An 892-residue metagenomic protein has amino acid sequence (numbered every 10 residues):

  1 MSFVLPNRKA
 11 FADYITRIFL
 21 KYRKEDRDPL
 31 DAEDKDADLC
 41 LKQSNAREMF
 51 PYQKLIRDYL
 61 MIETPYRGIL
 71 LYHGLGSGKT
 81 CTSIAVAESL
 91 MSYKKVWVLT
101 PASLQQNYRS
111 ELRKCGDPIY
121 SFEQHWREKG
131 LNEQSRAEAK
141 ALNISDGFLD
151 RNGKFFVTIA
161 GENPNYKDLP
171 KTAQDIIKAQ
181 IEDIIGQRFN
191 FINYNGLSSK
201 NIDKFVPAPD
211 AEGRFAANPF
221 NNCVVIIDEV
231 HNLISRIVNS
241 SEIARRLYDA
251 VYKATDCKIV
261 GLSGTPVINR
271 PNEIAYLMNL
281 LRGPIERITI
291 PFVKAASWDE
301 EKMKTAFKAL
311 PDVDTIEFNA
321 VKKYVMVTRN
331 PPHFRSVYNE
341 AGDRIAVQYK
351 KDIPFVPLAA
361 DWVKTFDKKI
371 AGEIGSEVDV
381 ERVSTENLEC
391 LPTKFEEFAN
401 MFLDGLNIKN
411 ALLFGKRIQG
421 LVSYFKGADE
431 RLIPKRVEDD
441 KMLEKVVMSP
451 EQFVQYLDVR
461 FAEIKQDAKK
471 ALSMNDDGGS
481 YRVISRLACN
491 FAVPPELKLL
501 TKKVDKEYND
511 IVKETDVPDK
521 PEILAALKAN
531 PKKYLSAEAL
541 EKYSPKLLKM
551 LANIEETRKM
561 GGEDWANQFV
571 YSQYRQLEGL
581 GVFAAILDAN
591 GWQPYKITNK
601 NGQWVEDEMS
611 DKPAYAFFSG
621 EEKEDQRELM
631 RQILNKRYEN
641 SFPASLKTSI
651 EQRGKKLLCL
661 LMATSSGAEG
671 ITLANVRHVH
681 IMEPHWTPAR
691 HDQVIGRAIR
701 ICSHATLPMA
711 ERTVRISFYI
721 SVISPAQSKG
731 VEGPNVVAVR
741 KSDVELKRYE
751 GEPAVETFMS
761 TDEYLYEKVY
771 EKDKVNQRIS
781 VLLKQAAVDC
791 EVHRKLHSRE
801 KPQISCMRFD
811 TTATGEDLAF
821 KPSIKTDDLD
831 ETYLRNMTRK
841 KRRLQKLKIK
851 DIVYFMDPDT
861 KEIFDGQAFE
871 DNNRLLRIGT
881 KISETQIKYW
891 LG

Functional and structural regions predicted by a protein language model:
M1-T672, E711-T832: Helicase motor interdomain insertion/brace
Y194, V676, Y719, D857 (+1 more regions): Structured beta-strand/turn binding interfaces of compact recognition modules in eukaryotic regulators
G213, R677, I695: Amphipathic helical hotspot of TIR/SEFIR-family domains
P271-I274, H685-H691: Conserved AAA+/SF3 P-loop NTPase catalytic/coupling segment centered on the Walker-B
Y276, T672-P684: A short beta-strand element within the Helicase C-terminal
T687-L707: Conserved SF2 helicase motif VI
L796-G892: The feature captures the C-terminal accessory region of ATP-dependent helicases and related nucleic-acid translocases
